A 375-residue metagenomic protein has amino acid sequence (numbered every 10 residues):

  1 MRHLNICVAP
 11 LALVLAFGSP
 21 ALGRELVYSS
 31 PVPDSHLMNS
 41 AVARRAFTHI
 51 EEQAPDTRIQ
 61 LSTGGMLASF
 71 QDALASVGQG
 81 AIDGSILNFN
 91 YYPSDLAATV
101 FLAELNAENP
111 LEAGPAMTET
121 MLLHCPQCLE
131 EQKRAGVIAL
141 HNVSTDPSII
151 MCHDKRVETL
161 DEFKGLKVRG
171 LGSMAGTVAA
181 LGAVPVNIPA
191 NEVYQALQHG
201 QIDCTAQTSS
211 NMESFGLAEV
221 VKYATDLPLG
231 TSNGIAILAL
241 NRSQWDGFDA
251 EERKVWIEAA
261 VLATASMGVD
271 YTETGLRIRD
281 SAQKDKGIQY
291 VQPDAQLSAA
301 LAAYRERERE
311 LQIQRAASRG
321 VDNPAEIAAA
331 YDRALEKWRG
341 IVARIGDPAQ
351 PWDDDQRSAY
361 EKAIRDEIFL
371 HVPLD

Functional and structural regions predicted by a protein language model:
M1-I6: Positively charged n-region of N-terminal signal peptides that target proteins for export
C7, C125-C128, C152, C204: Generic recognition of cysteine residues
C7-G18: Bacterial N-terminal signal peptides
V8, R134-A135: Short beta-strand-initiation
R24-E108, A139-D375: N-terminal secretory/targeting leader peptides
L111-R134: Short, solvent-exposed loop/beta-turn-alpha elements that line the ligand-binding surface or hinge of extracytoplasmic
